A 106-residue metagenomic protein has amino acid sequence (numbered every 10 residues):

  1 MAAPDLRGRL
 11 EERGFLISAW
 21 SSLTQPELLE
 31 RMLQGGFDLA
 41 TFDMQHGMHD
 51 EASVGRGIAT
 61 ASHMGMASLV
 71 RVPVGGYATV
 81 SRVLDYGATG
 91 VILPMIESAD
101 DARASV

Functional and structural regions predicted by a protein language model:
M1-V106: Expand to "…catalyze enediolate/carbanion chemistry for C-C bond making/breaking, isomerization, decarboxylation
